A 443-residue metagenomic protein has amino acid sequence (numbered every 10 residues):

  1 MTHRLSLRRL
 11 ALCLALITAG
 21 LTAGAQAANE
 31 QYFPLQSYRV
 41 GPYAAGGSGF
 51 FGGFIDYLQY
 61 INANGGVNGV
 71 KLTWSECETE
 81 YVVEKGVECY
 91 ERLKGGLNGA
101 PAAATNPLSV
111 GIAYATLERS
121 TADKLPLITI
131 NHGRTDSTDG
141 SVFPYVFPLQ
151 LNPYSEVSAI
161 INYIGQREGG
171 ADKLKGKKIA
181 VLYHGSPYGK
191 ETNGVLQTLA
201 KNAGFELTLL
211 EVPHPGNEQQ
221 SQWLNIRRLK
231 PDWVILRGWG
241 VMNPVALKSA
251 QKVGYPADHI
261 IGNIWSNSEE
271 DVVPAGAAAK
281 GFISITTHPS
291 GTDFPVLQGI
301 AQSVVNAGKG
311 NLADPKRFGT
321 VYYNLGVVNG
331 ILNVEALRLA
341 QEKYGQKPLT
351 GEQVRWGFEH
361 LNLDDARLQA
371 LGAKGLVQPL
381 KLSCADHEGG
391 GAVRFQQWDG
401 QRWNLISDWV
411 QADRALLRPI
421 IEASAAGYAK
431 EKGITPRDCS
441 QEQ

Functional and structural regions predicted by a protein language model:
T2-L12: Bacterial N-terminal signal peptides that target proteins for export
A11-G20: Bacterial N-terminal signal peptides
E30-Y32, A45-I55, Q59, N64-G140 (+3 more regions): Beta-alpha junction/loop-to-helix N-cap segments that form part of ligand/metal-binding clefts
T79, L127-T129, R134-T138, P215 (+2 more regions): Venus flytrap/periplasmic-binding-protein-like
K85, T135-D136, P144-G254, G291-G299: Extracellular/periplasmic Venus flytrap/periplasmic-binding protein
L93-L108, P126-I130, K178-Y183, L209 (+4 more regions): Periplasmic-binding protein-like
A250-G330, V410-D413, S424, P436-D438: Extracellular/periplasmic periplasmic-binding protein-like sensory domains
G310-Y323, V334-D408, A412: Segments of small-molecule ligand-sensing domains
